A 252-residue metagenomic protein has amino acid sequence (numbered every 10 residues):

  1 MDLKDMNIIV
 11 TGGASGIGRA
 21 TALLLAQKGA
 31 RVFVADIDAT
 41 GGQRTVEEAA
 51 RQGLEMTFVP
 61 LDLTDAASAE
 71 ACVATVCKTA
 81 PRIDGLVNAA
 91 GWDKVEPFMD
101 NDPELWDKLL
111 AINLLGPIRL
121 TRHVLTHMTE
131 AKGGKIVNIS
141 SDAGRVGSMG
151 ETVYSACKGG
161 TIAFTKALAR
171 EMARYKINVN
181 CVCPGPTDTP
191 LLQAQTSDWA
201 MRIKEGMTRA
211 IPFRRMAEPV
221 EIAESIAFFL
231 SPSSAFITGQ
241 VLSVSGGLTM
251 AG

Functional and structural regions predicted by a protein language model:
V87, A173, N178, I237-G239: Short, small/polar-rich loop/turn modules that mediate ligand/substrate recognition or access, typified
P97-F98, D102-L110, I203, M207: Substrate-binding pocket helix/loop in short-chain dehydrogenase/reductase
M99, V146-T152, R174-Y175, R214 (+1 more regions): Active-site loop immediately N-terminal to the catalytic Tyr-X3-Lys motif of short-chain dehydrogenase/reductase
T121, C157, T165: Active-site helix of classical SDR
T126, R170-R174, A235: Alpha-helical segment proximal to the catalytic Tyr-Lys
S141: Residue(s) in the substrate-gating loop at a strand-loop-helix junction that position the organic substrate next
V146, A227, T238-G252: Short C-terminal tail/terminal secondary-structure segment of NAD(P)H-dependent dehydrogenase/reductase domains
